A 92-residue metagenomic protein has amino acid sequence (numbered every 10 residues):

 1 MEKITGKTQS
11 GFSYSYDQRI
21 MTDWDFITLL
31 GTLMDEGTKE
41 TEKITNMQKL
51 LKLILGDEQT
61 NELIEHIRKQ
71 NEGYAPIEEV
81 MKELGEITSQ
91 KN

Functional and structural regions predicted by a protein language model:
M1-F12: Short acidic, Pro/Gly- and aromatic-enriched capping/linker segments at domain boundaries
S13-Y14, M21: Short, isolated positions in well-ordered beta-strands
I20-N92: Short, surface-exposed, charged amphipathic helix/loop patches that serve as local interaction elements
